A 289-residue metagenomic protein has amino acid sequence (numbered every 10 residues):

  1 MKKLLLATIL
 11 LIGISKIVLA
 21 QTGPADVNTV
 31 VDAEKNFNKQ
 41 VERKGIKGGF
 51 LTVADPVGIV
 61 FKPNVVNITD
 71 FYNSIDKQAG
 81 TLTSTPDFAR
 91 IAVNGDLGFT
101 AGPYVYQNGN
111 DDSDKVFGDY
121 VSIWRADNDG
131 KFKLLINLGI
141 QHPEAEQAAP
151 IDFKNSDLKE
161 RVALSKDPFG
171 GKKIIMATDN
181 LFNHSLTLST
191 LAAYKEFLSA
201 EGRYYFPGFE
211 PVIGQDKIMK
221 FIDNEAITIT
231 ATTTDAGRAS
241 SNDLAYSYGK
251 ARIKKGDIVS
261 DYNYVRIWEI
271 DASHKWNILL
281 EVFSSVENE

Functional and structural regions predicted by a protein language model:
M1-V27: Bacterial Sec-dependent N-terminal signal peptides
L19-R43, K47, T52, L135 (+2 more regions): Short, low-complexity N-terminal intrinsically disordered segments enriched in polar/charged residues
P24, E34-K44, G58-N64, K77-Y106 (+2 more regions): The feature marks the first
A25, T29, G208-V212, I222-T230 (+1 more regions): C-terminal functional regions that serve as terminal interaction/effector modules
F37, L97-A101, V121-W124, F132-K133 (+5 more regions): Short, structured motif recognition centered on aromatic/hydrophobic residues
R43-N64, T69, L188-F206, V212: Short, well-ordered alpha-helical segments enriched in acidic and aromatic residues
N73-D112, M219-D257, D261: Surface-exposed, charged secondary-structure patches
F117-K154, N263-V286: Short beta-strand edge/turn micro-motifs at domain boundaries
